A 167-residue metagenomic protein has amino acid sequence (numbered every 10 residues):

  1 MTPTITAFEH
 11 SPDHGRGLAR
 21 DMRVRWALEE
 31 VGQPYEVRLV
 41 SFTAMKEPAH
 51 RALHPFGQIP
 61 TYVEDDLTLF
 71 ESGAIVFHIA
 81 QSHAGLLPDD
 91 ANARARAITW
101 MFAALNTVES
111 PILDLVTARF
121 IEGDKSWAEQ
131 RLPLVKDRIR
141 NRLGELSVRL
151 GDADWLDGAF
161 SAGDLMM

Functional and structural regions predicted by a protein language model:
M1-P133, D137: GST-like domain detector, emphasizing the conserved glutathione-binding G-site in the N-terminal thioredoxin-like
S110, D152-A153: Substrate-binding/catalytic groove segments of enzymes that remodel or degrade extracellular structural polymers
R131-L150: Amphipathic alpha-helical packing segments from all-alpha helical-bundle domains
W155-M167: GST superfamily/GST-like fold recognition
